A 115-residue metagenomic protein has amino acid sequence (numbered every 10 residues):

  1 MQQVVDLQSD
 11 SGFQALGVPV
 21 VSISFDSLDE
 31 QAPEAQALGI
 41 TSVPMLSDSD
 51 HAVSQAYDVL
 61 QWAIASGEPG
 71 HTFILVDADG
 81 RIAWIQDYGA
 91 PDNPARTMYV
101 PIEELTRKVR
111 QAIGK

Functional and structural regions predicted by a protein language model:
M1-T41, A52-V53: Structural microenvironment flanking redox-active thiols in thiol-disulfide oxidoreductases
D26, S49-D50, A78-D79: Solvent-exposed coil/turn segments that connect beta secondary-structure elements in extracytoplasmic/periplasmic
A35, Y57-D58, Q86: Short, flexible helix/strand-to-coil boundary loops that buttress conserved ligand/catalytic motifs in alpha/beta
Q36-L38, L60, I102-L105: Short low-complexity, flexible loop/linker segments enriched in glycine and/or proline with clustered acidic
I40-P44, L60-I74: Structural micro-motif
L46-S47, I102: A structural signal for well-ordered alpha-helical scaffolds and beta->alpha junctions
S47-V59, R110-K115: Short, positively charged
G67-K115: Thiol-/selenol-based redox modules, centered on thioredoxin-like and closely related oxidoreductase domains
